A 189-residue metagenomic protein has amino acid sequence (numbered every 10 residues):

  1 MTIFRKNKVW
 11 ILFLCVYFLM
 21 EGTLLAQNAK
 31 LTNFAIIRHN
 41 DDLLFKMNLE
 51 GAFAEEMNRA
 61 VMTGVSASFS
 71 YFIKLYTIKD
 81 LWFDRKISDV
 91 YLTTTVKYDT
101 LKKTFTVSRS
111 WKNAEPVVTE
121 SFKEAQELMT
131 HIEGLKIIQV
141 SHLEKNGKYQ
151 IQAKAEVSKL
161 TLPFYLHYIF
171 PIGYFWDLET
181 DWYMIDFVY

Functional and structural regions predicted by a protein language model:
M1-I11: Bacterial N-terminal signal peptides that target proteins for export
W10-E21: Bacterial N-terminal signal peptides
G22-A26: Sec/Tat signal peptide C-region and signal peptidase I cleavage site
Q27-S68: N-terminal onset of structured domains
A29-A35, E55, Y91-T93, G134-Q139: Short structured motifs
M57-K123: Structured domain cores in non-transmembrane regions
T93-Y189: Mature, soluble, non-transmembrane domains
